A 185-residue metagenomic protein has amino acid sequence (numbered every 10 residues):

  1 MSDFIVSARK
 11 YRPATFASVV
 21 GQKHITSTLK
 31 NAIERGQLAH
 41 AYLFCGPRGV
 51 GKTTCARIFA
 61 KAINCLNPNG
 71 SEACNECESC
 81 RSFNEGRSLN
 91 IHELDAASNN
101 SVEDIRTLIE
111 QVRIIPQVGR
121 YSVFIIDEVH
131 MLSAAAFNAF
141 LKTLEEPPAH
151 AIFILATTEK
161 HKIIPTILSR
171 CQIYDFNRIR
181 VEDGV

Functional and structural regions predicted by a protein language model:
M1-I173, N177-V185: P-loop/Walker A NTP-binding region and its immediately flanking N-terminal helices in P-loop NTPase folds
